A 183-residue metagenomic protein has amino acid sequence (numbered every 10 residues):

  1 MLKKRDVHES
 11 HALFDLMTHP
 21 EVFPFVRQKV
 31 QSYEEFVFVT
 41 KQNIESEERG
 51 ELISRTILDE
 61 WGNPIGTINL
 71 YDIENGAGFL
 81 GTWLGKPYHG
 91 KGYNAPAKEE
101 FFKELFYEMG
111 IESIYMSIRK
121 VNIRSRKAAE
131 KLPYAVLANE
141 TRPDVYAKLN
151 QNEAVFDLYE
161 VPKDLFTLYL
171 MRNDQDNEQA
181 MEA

Functional and structural regions predicted by a protein language model:
M1-E21, L58-A183: Acyl-donor (CoA/ACP) binding surface of acyl/acetyltransferases
E21-Q42, I53: Conserved GNAT-fold acetyl-CoA-binding loop/helix
P24, Y33-E35, E47, K148 (+1 more regions): A short hydrophobic/aromatic micro-motif that marks alpha-helical segments and, especially, helix-coil
S32-F36, I44-S46, D59, G85-P87: Juxtamembrane/interface motifs at transmembrane-helix termini
Q42-N43, E104: A generic secondary-structure signal
N43-T56, G66: A short helix-loop-beta-strand connector motif used in the catalytic cores of GNAT acetyltransferases and, in some
